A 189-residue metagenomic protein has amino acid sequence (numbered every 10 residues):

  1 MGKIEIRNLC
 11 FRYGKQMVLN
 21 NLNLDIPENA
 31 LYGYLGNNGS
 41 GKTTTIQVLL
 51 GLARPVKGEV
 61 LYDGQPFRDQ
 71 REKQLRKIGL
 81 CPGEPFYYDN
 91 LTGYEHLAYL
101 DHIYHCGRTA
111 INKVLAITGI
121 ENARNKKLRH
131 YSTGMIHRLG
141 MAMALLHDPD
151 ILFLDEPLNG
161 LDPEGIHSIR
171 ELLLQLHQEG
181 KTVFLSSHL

Functional and structural regions predicted by a protein language model:
M1: Flanking scaffold residues of small Cys/His-coordinated metal-binding clusters
I4, F11-S187: ABC transporter nucleotide-binding domains
